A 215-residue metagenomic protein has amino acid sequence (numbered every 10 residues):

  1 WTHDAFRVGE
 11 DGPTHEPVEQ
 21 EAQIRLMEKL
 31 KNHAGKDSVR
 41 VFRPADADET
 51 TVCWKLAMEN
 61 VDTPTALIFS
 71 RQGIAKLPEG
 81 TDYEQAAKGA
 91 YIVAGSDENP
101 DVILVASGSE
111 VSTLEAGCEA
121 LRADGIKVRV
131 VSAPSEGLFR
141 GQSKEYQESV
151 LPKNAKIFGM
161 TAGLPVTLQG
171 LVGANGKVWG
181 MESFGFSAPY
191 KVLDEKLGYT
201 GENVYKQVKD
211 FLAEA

Functional and structural regions predicted by a protein language model:
W1-H3: Conserved catalytic alpha/beta cores of large enzymes that bind or transform nucleotide phosphates and polynucleotides
A5-K36, R40-V41, T50, M58-A215: Thiamine diphosphate
A45: TRNA-recognition modules of translation machinery and tRNA-sensing kinases, especially anticodon-binding
